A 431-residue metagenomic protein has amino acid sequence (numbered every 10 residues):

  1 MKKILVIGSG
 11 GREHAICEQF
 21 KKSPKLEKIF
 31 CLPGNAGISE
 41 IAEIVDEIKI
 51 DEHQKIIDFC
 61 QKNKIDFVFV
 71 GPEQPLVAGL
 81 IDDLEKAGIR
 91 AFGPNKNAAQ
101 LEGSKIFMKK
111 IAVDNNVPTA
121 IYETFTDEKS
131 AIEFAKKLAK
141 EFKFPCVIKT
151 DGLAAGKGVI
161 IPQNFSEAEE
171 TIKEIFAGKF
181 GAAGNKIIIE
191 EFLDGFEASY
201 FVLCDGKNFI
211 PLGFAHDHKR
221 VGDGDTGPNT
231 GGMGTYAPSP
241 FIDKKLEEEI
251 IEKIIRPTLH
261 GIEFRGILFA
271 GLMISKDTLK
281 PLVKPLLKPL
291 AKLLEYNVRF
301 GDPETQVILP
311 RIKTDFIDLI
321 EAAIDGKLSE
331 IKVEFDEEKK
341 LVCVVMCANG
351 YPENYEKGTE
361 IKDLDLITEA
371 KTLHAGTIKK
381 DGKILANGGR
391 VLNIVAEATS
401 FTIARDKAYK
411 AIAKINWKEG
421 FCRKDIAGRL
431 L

Functional and structural regions predicted by a protein language model:
M1-K96: ATP-binding N-terminal substructure of ATP-dependent carboxylate-amine bond-forming enzymes
L5-V6, L101-K186, H216, P240-P257: Active-site nucleotide/adenylate-binding loops and adjacent lid/helix of ATP-dependent enzymes
E13-H14, L76-A78, A131, E197-A198 (+1 more regions): Short, well-ordered alpha-helical microsegments
G158-D277, K288-T305: Internal nucleotide-binding/catalytic subdomain
E249-H260, F264-F269, T278, N297-E369: Active-site "cap" helix and flanking loop/linker of ATP-utilizing ligase/carboxylase catalytic domains
T377-D381, A386-L431: Generic C-terminus detector
